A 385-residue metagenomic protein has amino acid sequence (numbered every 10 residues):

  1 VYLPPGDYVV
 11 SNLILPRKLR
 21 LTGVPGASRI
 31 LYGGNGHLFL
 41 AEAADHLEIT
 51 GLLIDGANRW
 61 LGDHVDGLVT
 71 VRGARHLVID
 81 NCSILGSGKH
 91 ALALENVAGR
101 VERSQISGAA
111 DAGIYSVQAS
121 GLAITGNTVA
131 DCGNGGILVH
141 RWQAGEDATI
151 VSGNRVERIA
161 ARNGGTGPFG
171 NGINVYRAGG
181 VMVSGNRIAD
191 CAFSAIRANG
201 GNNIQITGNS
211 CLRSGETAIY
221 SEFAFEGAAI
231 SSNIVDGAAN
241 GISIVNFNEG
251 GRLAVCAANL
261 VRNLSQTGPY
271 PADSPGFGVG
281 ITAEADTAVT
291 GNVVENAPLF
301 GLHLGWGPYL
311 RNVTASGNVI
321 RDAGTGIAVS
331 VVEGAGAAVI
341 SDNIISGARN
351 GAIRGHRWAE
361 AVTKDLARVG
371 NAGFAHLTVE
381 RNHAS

Functional and structural regions predicted by a protein language model:
V1, T22-G23: Extracellular beta-strand repeat scaffolds in secreted/surface proteins
V1-P4, V9: Acidic Gly/Asp/Thr-rich repetitive segments characteristic of extracellular carbohydrate-active and adhesion proteins
Y8-T22, I30-H76, A91-V97, W142 (+3 more regions): Extracellular beta-strand-rich solenoid/capping regions of secreted or surface-exposed proteins that bind or remodel
V10-N12, P25-G26, L31-L38, N58-H64 (+14 more regions): Short glycine/acidic-rich loop motifs that flank beta-strands on beta-rich extracellular proteins
P16-K18, P25, A43-A44, I49 (+30 more regions): Parallel beta-helix/beta-solenoid
